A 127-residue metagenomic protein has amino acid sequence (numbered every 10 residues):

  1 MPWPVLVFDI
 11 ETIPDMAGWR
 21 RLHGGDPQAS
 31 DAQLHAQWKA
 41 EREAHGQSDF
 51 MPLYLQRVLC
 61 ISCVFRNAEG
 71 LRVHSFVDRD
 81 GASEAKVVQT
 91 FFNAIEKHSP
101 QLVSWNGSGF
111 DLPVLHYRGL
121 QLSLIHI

Functional and structural regions predicted by a protein language model:
M1-Y117: Conserved non-catalytic scaffold segment of RNase H-like nuclease domains
Y117-S123: GST-like domain detector, emphasizing the conserved glutathione-binding G-site in the N-terminal thioredoxin-like
I125-I127: Conserved small/polar residues in nucleotide/adenosyl-binding loops
